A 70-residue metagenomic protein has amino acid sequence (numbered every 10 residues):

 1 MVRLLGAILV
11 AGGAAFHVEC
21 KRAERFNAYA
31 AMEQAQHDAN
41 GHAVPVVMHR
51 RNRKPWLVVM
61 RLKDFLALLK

Functional and structural regions predicted by a protein language model:
M1-D38: Catalytic centers of nucleases
V44-K70: Domain-level recognition of nuclease-like catalytic cores that cleave nucleotide substrates
